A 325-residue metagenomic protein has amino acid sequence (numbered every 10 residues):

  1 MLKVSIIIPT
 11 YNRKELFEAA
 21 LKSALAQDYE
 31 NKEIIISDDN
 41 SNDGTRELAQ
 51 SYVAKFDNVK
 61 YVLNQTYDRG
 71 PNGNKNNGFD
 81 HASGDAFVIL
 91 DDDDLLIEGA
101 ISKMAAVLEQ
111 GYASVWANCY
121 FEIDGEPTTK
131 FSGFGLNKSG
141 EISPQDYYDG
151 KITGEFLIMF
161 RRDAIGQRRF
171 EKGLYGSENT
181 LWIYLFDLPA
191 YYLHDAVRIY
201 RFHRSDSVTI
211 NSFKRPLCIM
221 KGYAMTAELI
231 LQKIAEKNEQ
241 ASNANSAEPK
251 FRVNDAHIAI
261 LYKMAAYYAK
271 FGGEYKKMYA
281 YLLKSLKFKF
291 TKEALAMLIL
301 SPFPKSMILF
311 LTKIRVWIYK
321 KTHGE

Functional and structural regions predicted by a protein language model:
L2-S5, L25-I36, G44, D57-K60: Short loop->beta transition adjacent to catalytic acidic/histidine clusters or analogous donor-positioning motifs
N12-A26: Short, well-formed alpha-helical segments that are part of the catalytic scaffolds of diverse glycosyltransferases
S23, D38-L48, T66-D68, D91: A conserved acidic beta->alpha catalytic loop
Q65-A82: Glycine-rich, basic loop-to-helix element that forms the pyrophosphate-binding segment of sugar-nucleotide handling
F87: Short aromatic/hydrophobic "clamp" motif used to bind/position activated sugar donors
G99-K130: Conserved donor NDP-sugar-binding/catalytic core segment of glycosyltransferases
S132-S212: Conserved nucleotide-sugar donor-binding catalytic segment
A196-H203, I210-E239, Y275-K287: Catalytic core of nucleotide-sugar-dependent glycosyltransferases
